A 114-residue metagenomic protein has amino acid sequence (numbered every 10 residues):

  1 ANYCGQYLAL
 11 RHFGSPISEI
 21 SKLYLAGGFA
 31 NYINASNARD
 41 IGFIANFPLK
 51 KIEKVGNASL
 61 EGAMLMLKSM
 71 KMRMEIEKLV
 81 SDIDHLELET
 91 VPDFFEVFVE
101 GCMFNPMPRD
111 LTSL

Functional and structural regions predicted by a protein language model:
G5-L79: Catalytic phosphate/nucleotide-handling subdomain of diverse soluble enzymes
L65-L114: Acidic, glycine/GT-rich loop-and beta-edge segments that sit at the periphery of enzyme/chaperone cores
